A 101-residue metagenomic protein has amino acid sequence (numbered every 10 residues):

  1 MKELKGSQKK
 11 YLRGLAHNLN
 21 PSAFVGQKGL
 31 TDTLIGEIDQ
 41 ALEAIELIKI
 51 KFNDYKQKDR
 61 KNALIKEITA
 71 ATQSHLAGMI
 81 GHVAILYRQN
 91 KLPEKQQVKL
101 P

Functional and structural regions predicted by a protein language model:
K2-P101: Positively charged, polar, low-complexity stretches
